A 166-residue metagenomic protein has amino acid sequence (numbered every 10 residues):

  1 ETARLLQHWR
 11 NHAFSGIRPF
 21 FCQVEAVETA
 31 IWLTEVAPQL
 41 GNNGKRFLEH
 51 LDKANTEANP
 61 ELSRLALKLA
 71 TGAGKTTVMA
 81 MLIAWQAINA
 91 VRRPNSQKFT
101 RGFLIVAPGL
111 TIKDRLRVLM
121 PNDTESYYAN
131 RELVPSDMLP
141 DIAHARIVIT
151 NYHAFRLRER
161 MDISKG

Functional and structural regions predicted by a protein language model:
E1-G166: RecA-like P-loop NTPase motor core of helicase/translocase proteins
